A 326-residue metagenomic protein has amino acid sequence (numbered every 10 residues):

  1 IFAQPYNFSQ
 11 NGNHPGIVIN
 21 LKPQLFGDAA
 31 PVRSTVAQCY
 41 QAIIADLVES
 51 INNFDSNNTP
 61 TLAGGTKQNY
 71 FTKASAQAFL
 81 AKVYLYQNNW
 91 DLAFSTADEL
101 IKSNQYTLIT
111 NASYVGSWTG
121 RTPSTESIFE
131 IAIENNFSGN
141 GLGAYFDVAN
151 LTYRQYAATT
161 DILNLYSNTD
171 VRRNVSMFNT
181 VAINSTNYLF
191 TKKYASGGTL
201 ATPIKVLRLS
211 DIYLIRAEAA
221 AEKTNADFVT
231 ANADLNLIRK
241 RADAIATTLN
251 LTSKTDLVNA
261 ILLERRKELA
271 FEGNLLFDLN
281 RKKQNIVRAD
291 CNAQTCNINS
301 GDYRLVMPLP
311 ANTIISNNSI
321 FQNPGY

Functional and structural regions predicted by a protein language model:
I1-S56, P60-T61: Aromatic-anchored glycine-rich loop motif in surface-exposed flexible loops
I1-S9, Y40-F54, K67-L100, E126-F129 (+2 more regions): Extended, hydrophobic/aromatic-rich amphipathic alpha-helical segments that build helical scaffolds
A3-Q10, N58, L108, D243-A246 (+1 more regions): Short amphipathic alpha-helical interaction/hinge segments
L25-V36, T66-K67, L200-P203, E218-K223 (+1 more regions): Second-shell loop/turn segments in exported
A30, Y70, L92-S210, I245 (+8 more regions): Hydrophobic-face positions in mid-chain alpha helices that act as interaction patches
T35-A37, Q41, I238-K267, F271: Conserved catalytic neighborhood of penicillin-recognizing serine enzymes
S56-N69, A246-N250: Surface-exposed patches in mature extracellular/periplasmic domains of secreted proteins
